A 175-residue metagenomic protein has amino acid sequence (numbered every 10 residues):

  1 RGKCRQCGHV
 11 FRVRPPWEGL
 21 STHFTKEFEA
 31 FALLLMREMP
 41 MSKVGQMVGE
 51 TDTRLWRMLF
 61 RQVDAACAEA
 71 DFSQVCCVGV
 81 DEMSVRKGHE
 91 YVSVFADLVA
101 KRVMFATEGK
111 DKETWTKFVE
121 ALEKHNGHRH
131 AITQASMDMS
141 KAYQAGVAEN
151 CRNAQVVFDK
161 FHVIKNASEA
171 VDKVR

Functional and structural regions predicted by a protein language model:
R1-E90, H130: Short, positively charged, Gly/Tyr-enriched micro-motifs that form contact patches at catalytic or ligand/partner
G8, V80-E82, M104, F158-F161: Generic secondary-structure boundary/loop-capping signal
F11, F24, F28, Y91 (+3 more regions): Aromatic side chains
G19, K112-W115, N166: A short local loop/turn or secondary-structure capping micro-motif enriched for an aromatic residue
M39-P40, Y143, A154, V171: A generic secondary-structure signal for well-formed alpha-helical elements
R54-Q134, M139-G146, N153: RNase H-like nuclease fold core
D138, A148-R175: Conserved beta-strand -> loop -> alpha-helix junction used to position metal-binding or nucleic-acid-contacting
